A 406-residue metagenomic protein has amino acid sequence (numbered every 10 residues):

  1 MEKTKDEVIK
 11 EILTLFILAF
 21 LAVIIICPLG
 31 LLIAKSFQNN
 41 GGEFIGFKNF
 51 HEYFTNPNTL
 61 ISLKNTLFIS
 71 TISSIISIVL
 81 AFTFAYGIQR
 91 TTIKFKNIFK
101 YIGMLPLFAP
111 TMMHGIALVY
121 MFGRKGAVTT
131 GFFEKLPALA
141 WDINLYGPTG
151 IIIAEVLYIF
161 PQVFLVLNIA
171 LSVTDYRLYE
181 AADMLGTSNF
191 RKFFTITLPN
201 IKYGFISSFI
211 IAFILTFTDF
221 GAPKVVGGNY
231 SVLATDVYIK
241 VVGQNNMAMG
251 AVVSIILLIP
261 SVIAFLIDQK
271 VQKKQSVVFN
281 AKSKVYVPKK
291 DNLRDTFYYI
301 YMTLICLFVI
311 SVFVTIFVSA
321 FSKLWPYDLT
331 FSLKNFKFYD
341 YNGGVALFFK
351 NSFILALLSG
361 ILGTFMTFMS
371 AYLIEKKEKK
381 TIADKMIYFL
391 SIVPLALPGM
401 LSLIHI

Functional and structural regions predicted by a protein language model:
M1-D6: Short, Lys/Arg-rich, polar N-terminal cytosolic tail immediately upstream of the first transmembrane signal-anchor
I9-N40, T55-S172, N200-G221, V252-Q269 (+2 more regions): Membrane-water interface segments at the C-terminal ends of transmembrane alpha-helices in multi-pass inner-membrane
E43-G46, L167-E180, N189, K202 (+2 more regions): Transmembrane helix boundary and interhelical loop/hinge segments in multi-pass membrane proteins
A181-A182, I404-I406: Conserved small/polar residues in nucleotide/adenosyl-binding loops
L185-T187, P199: Glycine/proline-centered hinge or cleavage motifs at structural transition points of membrane proteins
R191, G228-A234, I263-T296, Y327: Feature of multi-pass inner-membrane transport and sensor proteins that recognizes transmembrane helices together
F220-Q244, P326-L329: Glycine-rich helix-loop "coupling/hinge" segments at transmembrane-helix boundaries in multipass transporters
T235-P260: Helix-loop-helix hairpin linking two adjacent transmembrane segments in secondary transporters
